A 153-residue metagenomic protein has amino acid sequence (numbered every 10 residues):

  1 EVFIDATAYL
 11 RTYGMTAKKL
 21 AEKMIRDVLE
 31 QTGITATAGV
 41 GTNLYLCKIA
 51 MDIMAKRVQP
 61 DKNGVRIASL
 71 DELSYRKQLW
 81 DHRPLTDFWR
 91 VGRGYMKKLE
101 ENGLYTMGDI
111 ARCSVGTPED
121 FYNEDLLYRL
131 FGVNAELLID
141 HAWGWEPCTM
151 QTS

Functional and structural regions predicted by a protein language model:
E1-E22: Noncatalytic, basic helical substrate-engagement surface that gates or grips nucleic-acid strands
V2, I34-A36, Y45, T106-G108 (+1 more regions): Structural beta-strand/beta-sheet cores of well-ordered domains, especially the beta-sheet scaffolds that support
A6-A8, V40-T42, Y95: Short, structured patches in soluble enzyme cores that scaffold and shape functional sites
A6-Y9, M51-V58, A111-Y122: Short regulatory "switch" loops immediately downstream of catalytic or recognition motifs within protein catalytic
A8, L46-M54, W143, T149-S153: Short acidic, glycine/serine/threonine-rich loops at helix termini
K19-T86: Long, highly charged, low-complexity intrinsically disordered interaction regions that mediate electrostatic DNA/RNA
D87, Y95-S153: DNA-contacting surface of Y-family translesion DNA polymerases
